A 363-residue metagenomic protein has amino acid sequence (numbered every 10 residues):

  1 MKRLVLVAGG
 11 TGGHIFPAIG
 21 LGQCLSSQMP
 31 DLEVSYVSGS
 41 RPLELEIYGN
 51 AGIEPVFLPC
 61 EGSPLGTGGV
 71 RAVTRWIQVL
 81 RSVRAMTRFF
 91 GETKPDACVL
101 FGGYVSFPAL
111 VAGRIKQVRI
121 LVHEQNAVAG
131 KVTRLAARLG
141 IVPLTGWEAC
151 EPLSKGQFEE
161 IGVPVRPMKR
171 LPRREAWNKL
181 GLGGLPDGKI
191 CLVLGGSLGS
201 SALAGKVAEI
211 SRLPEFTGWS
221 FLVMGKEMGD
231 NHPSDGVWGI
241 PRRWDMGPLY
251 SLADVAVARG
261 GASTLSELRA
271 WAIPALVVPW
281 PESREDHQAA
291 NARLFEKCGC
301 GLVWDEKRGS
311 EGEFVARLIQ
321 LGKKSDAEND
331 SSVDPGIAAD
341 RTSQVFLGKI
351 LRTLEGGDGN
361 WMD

Functional and structural regions predicted by a protein language model:
R3-G9, D31-R81, I161-V163, D305-K307: Conserved nucleotide-sugar phosphate-binding/catalytic loop shared by glycosyltransferases and other
S26, R84-C98, S106-L121, R134-R138: Glycosyltransferases and closely related glycan-assembly transferases that use nucleotide-activated donors
S35, E54, R114-R174, L182: Active-site-proximal region of nucleotide-activated glycan assembly enzymes, centered on histidine/acidic-rich loops
V37, P42-L45, A51, R173-A256 (+2 more regions): Donor-nucleotide binding loops and adjacent catalytic segments primarily of GT-B fold Leloir glycosyltransferases
P95-A97, S251-S266, I273-P274: Acidic donor-binding loop of glycosyltransferase active sites
A258, P274-E285: Short hydrophobic beta-strand element within catalytic cores of glycosyltransferases and related nucleotide-activated
C298-G299, V303-D305, G309-D326: C-terminal "capping" alpha-helix adjacent to the active site of nucleotide-linked donor transferases in cell-envelope
R317-K323, G336-D363: C-terminal alpha-helical cap of glycosyltransferases
